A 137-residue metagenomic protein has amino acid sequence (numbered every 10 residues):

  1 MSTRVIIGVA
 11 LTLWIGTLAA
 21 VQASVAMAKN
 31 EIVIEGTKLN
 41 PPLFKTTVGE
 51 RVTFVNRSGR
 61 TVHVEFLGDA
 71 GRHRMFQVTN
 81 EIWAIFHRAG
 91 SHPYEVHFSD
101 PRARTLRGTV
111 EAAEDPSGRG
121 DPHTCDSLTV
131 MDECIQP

Functional and structural regions predicted by a protein language model:
M1-V5: Positively charged n-region of N-terminal signal peptides that target proteins for export
G8-L18: Bacterial N-terminal signal peptides
T17-M27: Bacterial Sec-dependent signal peptides at the C-terminal "C-region" and cleavage site
V25-G49: N-terminal edge beta-strand
G36, V55-S58, F98: Non-cytosolic beta-sheet module surface loops
P42-H63, E81-R88, H92-P93: Beta-strand cores of secreted/periplasmic/IMS beta-sandwich domains, seen most often in copper-related folds
G59-V78, R104-V110: Histidine- and aromatic-enriched segments that form or immediately flank copper-ligand environments
Q77-P137: Extracellular/periplasmic metallocenter environments
